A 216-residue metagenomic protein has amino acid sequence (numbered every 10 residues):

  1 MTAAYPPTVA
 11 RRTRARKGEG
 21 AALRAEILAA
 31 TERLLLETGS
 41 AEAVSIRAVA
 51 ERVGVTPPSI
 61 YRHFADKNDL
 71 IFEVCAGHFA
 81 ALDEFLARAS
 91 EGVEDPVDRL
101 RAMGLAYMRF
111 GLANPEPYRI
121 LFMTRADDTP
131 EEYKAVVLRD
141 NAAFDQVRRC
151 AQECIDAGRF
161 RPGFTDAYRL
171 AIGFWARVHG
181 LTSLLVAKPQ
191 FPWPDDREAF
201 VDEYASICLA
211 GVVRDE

Functional and structural regions predicted by a protein language model:
M1-A22, R33, A187, E216: N-terminal intrinsically disordered/low-complexity leader segments
R24, I46, N68, F72 (+9 more regions): Short, structured helix-loop boundary elements
E26, E37-D69, E73: Helix-turn-helix
E26-R33, R52, D69-E91, A102-R109 (+7 more regions): Alpha-helical structural segments
A29, V97-E116, Y168, I172 (+2 more regions): Amphipathic alpha-helical segments that line or abut small-molecule/effector binding pockets and mediate allosteric
T38, K67, A89-P96, N114 (+1 more regions): Short coil/turn helix-boundary motifs
T129-V137, I155-Y204, D215-E216: Hydrophobic/aromatic-rich alpha-helical bundle segments in the mid-to-C-terminal region
C150, I207-D215: C-terminal alpha-helix
